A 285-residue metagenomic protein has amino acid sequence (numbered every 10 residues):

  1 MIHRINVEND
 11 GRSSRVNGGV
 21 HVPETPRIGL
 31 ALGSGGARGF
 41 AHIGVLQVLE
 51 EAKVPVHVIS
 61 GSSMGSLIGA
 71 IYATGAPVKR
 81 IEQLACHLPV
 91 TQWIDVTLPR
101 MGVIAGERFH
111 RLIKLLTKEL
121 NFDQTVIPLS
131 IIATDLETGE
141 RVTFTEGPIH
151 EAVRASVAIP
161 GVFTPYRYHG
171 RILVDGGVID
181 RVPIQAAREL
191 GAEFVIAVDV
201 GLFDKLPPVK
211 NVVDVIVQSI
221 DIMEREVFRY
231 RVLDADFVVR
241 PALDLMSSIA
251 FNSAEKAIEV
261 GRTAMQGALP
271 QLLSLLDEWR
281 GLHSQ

Functional and structural regions predicted by a protein language model:
M1-S62, A70-Q285: Patatin-like phospholipase
